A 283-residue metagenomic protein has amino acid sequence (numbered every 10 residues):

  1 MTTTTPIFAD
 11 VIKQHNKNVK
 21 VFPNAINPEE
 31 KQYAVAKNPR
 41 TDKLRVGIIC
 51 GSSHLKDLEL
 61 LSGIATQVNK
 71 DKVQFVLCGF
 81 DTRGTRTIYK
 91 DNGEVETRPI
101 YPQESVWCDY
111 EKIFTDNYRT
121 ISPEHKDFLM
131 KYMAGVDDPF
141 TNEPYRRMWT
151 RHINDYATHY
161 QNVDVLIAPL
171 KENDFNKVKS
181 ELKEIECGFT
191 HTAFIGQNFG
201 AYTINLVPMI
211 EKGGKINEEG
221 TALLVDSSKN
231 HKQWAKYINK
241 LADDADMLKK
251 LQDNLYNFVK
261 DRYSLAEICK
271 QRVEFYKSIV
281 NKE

Functional and structural regions predicted by a protein language model:
M1-Y33: Donor nucleotide-sugar binding/catalytic pocket of nucleotide-sugar-dependent glycosyltransferases
T4-A9, G79-R83, N198-A201: Short, polar loop motifs at secondary-structure junctions
D10-H15, T87-K90, T203-V207: Short loop/helix-cap segments at secondary-structure boundaries that form the rim of catalytic
N27-Y33, N38-Q161: Conserved catalytic-core segment of nucleotide-activated headgroup transferases in glycan assembly
C50-S53, K179, D226, K260: Glycosyltransferase donor-binding loop in the core domain
K56, Y145, W149-H159, D164-F189 (+1 more regions): Nucleotide-sugar-dependent
T203-N239: Change "using UDP/GDP/dTDP sugars" to "using nucleotide sugars
K229, Q233, D243-S278: A charged, aromatic-enriched C-terminal amphipathic alpha-helix characteristic of glycosyltransferases across folds
